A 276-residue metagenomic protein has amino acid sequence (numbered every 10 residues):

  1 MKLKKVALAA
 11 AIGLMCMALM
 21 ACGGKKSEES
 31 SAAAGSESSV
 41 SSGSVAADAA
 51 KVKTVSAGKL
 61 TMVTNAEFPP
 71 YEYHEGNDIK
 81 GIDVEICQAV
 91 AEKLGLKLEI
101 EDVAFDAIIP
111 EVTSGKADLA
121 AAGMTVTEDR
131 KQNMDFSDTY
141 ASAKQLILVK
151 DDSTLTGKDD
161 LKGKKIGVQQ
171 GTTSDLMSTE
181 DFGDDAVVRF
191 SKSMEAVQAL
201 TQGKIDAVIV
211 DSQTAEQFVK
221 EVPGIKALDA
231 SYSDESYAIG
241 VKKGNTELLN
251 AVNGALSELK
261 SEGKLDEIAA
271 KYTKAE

Functional and structural regions predicted by a protein language model:
M17-A21: C-terminal motif of bacterial Sec signal peptides marking the signal peptidase cleavage site
G24, G43-V52, A57, T173-F190 (+2 more regions): Ligand-binding clefts/hinges and TM-proximal coupling segments of bilobed small-molecule sensing domains
G35, G43-G123: Extracytoplasmic small-molecule ligand-binding "clamshell" domains of the periplasmic binding protein/Venus flytrap
L60-T64, K158-G171, A186: Short loop->beta-strand "edge-of-pocket" segments that line small-molecule binding or catalytic clefts across diverse
A66, S142-V149, S212, E216-L256 (+1 more regions): Periplasmic-binding protein-like
V84-K93, Q170-T172, I239-E276: Extended ligand-binding regions for polar small-molecule ligands
Q88, E92, K97-D160, K226 (+1 more regions): Acidic, polar ligand-binding/catalytic clefts
E99-E111, S153, Q170-T173, V188-Q198 (+2 more regions): Short helix-initiation/N-cap motifs at beta->coil->alpha
